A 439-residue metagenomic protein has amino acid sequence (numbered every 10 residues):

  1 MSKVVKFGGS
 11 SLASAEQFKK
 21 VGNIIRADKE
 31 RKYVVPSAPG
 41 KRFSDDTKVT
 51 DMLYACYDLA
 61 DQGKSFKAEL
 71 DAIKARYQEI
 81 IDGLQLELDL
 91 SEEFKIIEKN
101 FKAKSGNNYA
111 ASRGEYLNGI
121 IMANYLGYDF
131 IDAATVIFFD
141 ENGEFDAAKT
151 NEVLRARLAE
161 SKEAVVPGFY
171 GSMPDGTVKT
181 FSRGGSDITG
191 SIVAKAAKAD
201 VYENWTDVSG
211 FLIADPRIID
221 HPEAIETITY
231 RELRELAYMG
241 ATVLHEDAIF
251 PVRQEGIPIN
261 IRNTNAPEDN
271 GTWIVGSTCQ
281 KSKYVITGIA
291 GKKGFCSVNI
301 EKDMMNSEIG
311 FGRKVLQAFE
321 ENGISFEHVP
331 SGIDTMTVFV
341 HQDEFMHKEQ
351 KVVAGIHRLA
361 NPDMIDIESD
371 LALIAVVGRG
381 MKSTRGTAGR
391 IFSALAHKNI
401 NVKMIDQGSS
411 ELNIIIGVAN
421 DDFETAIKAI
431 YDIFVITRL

Functional and structural regions predicted by a protein language model:
M1-L244, I249, G417-A419, R438: Nucleotide/pyrophosphate-binding catalytic subdomain
S2-K3, R31-V34, Y128-D129, K162-V165 (+13 more regions): Structural motif
S37-G40, A133-V136, F169-Y170, T206-G210 (+6 more regions): Short, ordered loop/turn segments at secondary-structure junctions
N124, R262-T264: Internal glycine-rich alpha/beta core junctions
L244-E246, E255, N265-T272, M346-E349: Surface-exposed amphipathic alpha-helical tracts and adjacent flexible/coil segments at the periphery of soluble enzymes
N270-L439: A conserved regulatory-domain signal marking ACT and ACT-like small-molecule sensing domains and adjacent regulatory
